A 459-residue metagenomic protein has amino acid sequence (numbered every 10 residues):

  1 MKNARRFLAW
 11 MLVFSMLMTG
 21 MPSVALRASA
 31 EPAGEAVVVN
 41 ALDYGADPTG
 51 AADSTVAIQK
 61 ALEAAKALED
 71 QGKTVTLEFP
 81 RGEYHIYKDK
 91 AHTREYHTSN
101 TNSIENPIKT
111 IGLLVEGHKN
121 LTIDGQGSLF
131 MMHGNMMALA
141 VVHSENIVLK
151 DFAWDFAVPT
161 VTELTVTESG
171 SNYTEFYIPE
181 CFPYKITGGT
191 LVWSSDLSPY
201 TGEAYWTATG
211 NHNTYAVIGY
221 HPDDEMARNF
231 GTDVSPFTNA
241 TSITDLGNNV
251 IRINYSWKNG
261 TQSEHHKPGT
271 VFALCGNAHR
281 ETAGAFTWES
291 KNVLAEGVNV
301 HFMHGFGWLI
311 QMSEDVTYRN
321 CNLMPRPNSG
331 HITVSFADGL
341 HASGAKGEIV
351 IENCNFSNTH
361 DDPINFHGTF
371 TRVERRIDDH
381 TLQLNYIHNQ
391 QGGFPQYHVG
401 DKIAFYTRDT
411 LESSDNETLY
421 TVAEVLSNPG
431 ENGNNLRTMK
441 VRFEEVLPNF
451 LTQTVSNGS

Functional and structural regions predicted by a protein language model:
L12, M16-G20, I123: Hydrophobic core
M18-G34: Sec-dependent signal peptide cleavage junction
E31-I58: Right-handed parallel beta-helix/beta-solenoid
V37, K73-V75, I111, K119-L121 (+10 more regions): The right-handed parallel beta-helix/beta-solenoid scaffold, focusing on the short coil/turn and N-cap positions
G45, I58-L62, K66, Q71-L121 (+3 more regions): N-terminal extracellular ligand-recognition/capping segment immediately after the signal peptide
E78, H85, L114, T122-D124 (+12 more regions): Extracellular beta-strand solenoid repeats
H85-L113, V158-T282, N322-A342, D361-Q391 (+2 more regions): Acidic/polar low-complexity surface segments
N120, D124-L129, E145-F156, K291-F302 (+5 more regions): Right-handed parallel beta-helix
